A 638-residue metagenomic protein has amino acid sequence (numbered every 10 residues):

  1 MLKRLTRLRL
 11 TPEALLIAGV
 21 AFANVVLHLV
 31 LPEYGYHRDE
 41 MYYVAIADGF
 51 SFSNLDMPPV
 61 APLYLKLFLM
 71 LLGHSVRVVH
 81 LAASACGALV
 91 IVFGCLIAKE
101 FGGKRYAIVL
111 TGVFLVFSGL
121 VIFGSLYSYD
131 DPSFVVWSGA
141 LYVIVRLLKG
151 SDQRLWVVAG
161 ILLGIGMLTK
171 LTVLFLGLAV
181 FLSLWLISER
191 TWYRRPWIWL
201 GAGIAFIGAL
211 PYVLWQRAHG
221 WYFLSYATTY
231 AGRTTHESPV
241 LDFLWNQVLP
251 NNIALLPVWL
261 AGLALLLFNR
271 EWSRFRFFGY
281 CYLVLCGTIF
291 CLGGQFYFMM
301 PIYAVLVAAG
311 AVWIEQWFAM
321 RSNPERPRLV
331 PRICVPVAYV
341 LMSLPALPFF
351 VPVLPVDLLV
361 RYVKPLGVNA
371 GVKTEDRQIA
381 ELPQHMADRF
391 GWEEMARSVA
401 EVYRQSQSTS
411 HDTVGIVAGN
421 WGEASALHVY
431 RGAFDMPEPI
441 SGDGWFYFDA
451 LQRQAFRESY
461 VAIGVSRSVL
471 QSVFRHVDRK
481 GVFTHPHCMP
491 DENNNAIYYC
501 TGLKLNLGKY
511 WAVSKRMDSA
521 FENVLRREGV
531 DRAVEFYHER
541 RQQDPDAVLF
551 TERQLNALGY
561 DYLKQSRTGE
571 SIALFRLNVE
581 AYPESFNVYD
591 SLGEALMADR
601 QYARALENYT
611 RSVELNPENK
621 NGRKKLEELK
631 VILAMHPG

Functional and structural regions predicted by a protein language model:
E13-L15, G94-V116, V135: Transmembrane-helix signature of polytopic, membrane-embedded enzymes that assemble or transfer cell-envelope glycans
V20-A21, L110-S118, L163, M167 (+1 more regions): Short helix- or helix-capping micro-motifs that position conserved polar/aromatic residues at function-defining sites
G49, T111, V143, L155-K170 (+2 more regions): Membrane-interface alpha helices of multi-pass inner-membrane proteins
L81-G102, V116, G139, V143: Transmembrane-helix motifs of polytopic, lipid-linked glycan transferases
F93, V113, S133-K149, L155-L163 (+1 more regions): Specific aromatic-rich, kink-prone transmembrane helix
K99-R105, A140-W156, R190, L263-E271: Membrane-interface transmembrane helices that cradle and orient dolichyl/undecaprenyl
G119, S125-S133: Short acidic/glycine- and proline-prone juxtamembrane loop motifs at membrane-interface regions of multi-pass membrane
I165, L174-F275, I289: Transmembrane-lumen/periplasm boundary regions of multi-pass, lipid-linked membrane glycan transferases
